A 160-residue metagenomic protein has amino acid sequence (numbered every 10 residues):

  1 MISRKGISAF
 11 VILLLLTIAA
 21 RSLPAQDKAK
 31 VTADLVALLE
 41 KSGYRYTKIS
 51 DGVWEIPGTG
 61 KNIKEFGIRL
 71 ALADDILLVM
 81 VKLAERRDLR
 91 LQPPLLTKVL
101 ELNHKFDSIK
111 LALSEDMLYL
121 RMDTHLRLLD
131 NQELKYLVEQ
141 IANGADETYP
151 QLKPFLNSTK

Functional and structural regions predicted by a protein language model:
M1-F10: Bacterial N-terminal signal peptides that target proteins for export
A9-A19: Bacterial N-terminal signal peptides
R21-A25: Sec/Tat signal peptide C-region and signal peptidase I cleavage site
A33-R86: Ser/Thr-rich, low-complexity intrinsically disordered terminal regions
L39-Y46, G58, N103, A145-L152 (+1 more regions): Sec/Tat-exported extracytoplasmic proteins
L78-M117: Short, internal acidic amphipathic alpha-helical interface segments that mediate docking to partner proteins
S108-Y136: Well-ordered alpha/beta subsegment
L128-K160: C-terminal partner/receptor-binding element of secreted or periplasmic proteins
